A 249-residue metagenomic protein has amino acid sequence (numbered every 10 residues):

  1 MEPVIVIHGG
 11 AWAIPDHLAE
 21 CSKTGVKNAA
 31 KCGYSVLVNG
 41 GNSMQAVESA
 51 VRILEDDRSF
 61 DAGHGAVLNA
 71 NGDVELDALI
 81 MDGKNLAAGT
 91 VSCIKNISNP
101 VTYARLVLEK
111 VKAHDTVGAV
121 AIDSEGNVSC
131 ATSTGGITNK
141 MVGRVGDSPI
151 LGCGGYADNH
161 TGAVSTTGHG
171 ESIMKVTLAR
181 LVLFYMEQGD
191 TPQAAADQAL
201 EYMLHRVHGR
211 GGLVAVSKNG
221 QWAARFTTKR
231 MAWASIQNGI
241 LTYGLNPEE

Functional and structural regions predicted by a protein language model:
M1-E249: Alpha/propeptide regions of enzymes that mature by internal proteolysis
